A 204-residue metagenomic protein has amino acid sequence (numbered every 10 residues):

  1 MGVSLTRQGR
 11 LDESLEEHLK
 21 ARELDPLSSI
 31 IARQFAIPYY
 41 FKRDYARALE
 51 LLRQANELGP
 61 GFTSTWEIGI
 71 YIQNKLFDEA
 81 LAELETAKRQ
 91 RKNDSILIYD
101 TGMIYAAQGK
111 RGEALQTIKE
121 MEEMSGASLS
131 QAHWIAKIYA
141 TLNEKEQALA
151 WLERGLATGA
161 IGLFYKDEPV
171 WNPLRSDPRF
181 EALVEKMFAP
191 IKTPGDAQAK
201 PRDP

Functional and structural regions predicted by a protein language model:
M1-P204: Alpha-helical protein-protein interaction modules
